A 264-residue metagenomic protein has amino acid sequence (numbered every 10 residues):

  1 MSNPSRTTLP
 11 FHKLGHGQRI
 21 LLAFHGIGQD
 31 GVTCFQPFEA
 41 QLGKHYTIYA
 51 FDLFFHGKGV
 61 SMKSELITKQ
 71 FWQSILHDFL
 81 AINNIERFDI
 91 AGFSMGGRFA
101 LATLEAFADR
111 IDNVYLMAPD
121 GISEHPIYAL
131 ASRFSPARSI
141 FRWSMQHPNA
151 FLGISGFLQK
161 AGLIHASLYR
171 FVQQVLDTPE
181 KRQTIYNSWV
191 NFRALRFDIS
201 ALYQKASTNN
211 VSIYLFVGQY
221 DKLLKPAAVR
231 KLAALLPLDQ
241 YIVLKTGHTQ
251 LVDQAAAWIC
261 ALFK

Functional and structural regions predicted by a protein language model:
L14-V60: Conserved HGGG/HGGXW glycine-rich cap/lid loop of the alpha/beta-hydrolase fold
Y49-A91: Active-site loop/oxyanion-hole signature of alpha/beta-hydrolase fold enzymes
G92-G96, A100: Gly/Ala-rich beta-loop-alpha elbow adjacent to hydrolase catalytic centers
E105, V114-M145: Flexible "cap/lid" loop of the alpha/beta hydrolase fold
Q146-S207: Conserved alpha/beta-hydrolase catalytic His-Asp/Glu region
N209, L215-V217: Short beta-strand/loop motif that positions the catalytic acidic residue of the alpha/beta-hydrolase fold
K222-A228: Conserved alpha/beta-hydrolase "acid-adjacent" motif
L244-A256: Catalytic histidine-centered segment of alpha/beta-hydrolase-like enzymes
